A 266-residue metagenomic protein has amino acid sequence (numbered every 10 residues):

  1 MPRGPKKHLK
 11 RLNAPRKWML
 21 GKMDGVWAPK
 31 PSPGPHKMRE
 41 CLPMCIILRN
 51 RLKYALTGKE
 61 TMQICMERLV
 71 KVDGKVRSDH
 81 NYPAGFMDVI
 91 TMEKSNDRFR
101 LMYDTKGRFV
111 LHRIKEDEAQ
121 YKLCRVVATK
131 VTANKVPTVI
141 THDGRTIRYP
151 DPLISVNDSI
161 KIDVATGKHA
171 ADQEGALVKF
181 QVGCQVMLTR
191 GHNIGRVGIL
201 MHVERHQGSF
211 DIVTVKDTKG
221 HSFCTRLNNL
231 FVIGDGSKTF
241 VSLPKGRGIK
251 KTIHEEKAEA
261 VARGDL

Functional and structural regions predicted by a protein language model:
M1-L266: Ferredoxin-like alpha/beta domains used as RNA- or RNAP-binding modules
